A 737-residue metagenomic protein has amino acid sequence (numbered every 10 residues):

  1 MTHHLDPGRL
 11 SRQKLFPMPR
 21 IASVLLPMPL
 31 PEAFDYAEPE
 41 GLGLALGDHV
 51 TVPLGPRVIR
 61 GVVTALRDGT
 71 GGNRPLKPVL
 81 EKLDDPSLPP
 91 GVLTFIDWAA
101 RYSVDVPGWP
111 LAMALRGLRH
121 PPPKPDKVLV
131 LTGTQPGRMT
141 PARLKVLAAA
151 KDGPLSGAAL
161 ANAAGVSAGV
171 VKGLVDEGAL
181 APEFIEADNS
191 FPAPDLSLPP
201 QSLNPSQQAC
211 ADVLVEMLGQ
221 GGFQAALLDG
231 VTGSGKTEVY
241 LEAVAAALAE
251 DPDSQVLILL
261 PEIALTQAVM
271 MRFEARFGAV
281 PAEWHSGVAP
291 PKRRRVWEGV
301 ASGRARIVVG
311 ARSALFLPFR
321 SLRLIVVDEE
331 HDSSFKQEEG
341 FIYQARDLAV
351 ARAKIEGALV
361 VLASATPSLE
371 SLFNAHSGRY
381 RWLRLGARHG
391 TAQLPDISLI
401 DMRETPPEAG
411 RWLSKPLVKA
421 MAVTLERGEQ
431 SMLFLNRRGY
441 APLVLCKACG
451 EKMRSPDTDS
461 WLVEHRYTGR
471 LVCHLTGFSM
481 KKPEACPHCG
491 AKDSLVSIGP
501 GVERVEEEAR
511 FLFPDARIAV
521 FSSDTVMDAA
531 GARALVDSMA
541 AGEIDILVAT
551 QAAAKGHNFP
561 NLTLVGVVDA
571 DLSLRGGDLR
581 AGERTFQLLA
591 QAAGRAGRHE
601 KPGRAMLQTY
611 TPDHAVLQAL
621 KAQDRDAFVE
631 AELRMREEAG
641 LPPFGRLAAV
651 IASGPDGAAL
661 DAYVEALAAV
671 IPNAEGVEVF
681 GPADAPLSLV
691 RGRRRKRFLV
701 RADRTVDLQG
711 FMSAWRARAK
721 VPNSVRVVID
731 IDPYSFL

Functional and structural regions predicted by a protein language model:
M1-S364, S371, H376-A392, L425-E426 (+6 more regions): Accessory, non-ATPase domains that flank or precede helicase/AAA+ motor cores in DNA-metabolism machines
L80, R634, P682-D684: Short structured motifs
L198-Q208, D212, G221-D661, A668-N673 (+5 more regions): Inter-lobe coupling/hinge segments of SF2-like helicase ATPases
A519, E675-A685, V725-I731: Short beta-strand elements
